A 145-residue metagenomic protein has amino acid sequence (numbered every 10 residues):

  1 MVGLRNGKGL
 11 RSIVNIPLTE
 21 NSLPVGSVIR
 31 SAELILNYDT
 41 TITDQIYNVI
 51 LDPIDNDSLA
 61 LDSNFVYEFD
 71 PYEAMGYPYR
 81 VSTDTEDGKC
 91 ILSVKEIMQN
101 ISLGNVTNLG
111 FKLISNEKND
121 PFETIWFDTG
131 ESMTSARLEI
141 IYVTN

Functional and structural regions predicted by a protein language model:
M1-N145: Secreted, disulfide-rich extracellular signaling modules
